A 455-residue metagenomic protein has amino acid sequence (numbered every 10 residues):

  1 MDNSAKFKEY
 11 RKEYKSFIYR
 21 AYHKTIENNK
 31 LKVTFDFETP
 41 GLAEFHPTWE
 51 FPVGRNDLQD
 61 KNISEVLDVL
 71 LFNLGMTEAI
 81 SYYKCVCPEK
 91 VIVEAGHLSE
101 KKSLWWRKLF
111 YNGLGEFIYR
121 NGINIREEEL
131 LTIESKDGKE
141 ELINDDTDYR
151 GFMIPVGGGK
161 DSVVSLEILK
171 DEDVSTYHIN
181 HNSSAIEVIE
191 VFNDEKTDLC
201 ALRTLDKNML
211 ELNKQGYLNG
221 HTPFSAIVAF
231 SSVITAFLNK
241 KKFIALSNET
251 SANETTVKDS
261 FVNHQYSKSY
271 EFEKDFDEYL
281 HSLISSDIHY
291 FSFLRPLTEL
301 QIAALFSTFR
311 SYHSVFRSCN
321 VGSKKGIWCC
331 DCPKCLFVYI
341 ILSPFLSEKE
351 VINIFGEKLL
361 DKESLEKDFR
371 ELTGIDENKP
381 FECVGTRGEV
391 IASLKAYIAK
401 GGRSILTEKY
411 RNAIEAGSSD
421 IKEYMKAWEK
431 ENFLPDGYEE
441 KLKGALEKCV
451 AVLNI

Functional and structural regions predicted by a protein language model:
M1-G151, I168-L205, Y217, K240: RNA-binding accessory domains that recognize and position tRNA/RNA substrates
D2-E38, F293, S307-I455: ATP/NTP-dependent adenylation/nucleotidyl-transfer catalytic domains that generate, transfer, or process NMP-activated
C87-W105, N124-L130, K241-T256, E348-D368 (+1 more regions): Short alpha-helical "patches" and their helix-cap loops
P155-G158, V164-E167, V188: Conserved adenosyl
H181-G216, K242-T256, S269-L305, S314-V315: A conserved beta-strand->alpha-helix junction
G216-P223, S260-K268, Y290-L297, G326-C329: Alpha-helix capping and helix-loop boundary segments enriched in small/acidic/polar residues
T222-F230: Phosphate/diphosphate-binding loops
A229-K242: Short amphipathic alpha-helices and their capping/turn segments at secondary-structure boundaries
